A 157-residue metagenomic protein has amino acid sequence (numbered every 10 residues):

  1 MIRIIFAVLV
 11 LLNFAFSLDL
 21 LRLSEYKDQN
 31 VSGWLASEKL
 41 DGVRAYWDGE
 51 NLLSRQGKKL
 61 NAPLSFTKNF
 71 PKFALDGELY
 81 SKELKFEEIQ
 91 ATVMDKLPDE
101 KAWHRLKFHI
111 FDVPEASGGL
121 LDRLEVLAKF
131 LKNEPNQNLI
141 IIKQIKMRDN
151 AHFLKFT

Functional and structural regions predicted by a protein language model:
M1-I2, F130: Short linear, low-complexity motifs centered on an aromatic residue
I2-N13: Sec-dependent N-terminal signal peptides
A15-S17: Boundary at the C-terminal end of the N-terminal hydrophobic targeting segment
L23: Conserved mixed alpha/beta core segments that line enzyme active sites in large multi-domain catalysts
Y26-Q137: Covalent nucleotidyltransferase
I140: Polybasic (Lys/Arg-rich)
Q144-T157: Amphipathic alpha-helical
